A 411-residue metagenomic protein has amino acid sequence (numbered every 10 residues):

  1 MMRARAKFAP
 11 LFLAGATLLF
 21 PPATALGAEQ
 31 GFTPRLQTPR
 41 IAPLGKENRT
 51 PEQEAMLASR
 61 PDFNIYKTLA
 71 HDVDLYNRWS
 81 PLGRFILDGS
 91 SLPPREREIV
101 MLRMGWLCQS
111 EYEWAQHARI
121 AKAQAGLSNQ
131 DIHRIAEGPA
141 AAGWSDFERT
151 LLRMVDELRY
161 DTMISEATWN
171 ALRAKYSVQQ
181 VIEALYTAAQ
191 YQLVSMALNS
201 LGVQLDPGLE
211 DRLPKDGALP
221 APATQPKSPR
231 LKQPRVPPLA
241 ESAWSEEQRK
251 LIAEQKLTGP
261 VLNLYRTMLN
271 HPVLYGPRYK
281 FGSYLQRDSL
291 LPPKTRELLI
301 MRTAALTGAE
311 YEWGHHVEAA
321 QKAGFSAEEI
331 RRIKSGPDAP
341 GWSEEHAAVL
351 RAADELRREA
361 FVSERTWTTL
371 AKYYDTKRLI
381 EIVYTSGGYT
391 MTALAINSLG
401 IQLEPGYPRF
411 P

Functional and structural regions predicted by a protein language model:
M1-F12: Bacterial N-terminal signal peptides that target proteins for export
M1-R3, L18, A25: Universal eukaryotic N-terminal targeting presequences
P10-P21: Bacterial N-terminal signal peptides
L26-P411: Hydrophobic alpha-helical segments
